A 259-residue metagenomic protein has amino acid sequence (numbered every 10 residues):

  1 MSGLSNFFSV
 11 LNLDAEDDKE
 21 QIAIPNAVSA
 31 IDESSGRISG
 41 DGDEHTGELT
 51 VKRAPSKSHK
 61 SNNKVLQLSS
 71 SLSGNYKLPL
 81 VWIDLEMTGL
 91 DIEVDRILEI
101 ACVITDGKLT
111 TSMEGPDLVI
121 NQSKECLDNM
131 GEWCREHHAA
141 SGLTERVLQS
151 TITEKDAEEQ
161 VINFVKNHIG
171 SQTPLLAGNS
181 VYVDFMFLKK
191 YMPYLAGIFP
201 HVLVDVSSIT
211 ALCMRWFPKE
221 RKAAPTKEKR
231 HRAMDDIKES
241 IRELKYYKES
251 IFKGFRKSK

Functional and structural regions predicted by a protein language model:
M1-L85, V119: N-terminal accessory regions of nucleic-acid-interacting proteins
F8, W82, M87, E132-W133 (+5 more regions): Tryptophan-centric aromatic hotspots in well-structured domains and transmembrane helices
L11, P55, H59-K60, V65-I83 (+2 more regions): Conserved non-catalytic scaffold segment of RNase H-like nuclease domains
I97-A101, M192-G197: Glycine-rich, phosphate-binding/catalytic loops in enzymes
D156-N163, A211, D235, R242: Short, contiguous clusters of charged residues that form electrostatic/catalytic patches at enzyme active sites, used
A157-V161, D184, Y191, D205: Amphipathic alpha-helical interface surfaces
Q172-M192, A196, P218-K259: Acidic, Mg2+-coordinating catalytic module of metal-dependent nucleases/exonucleases that use a two-metal-ion mechanism
P200-K219: Short, flexible loop segments at boundaries between secondary-structure elements
